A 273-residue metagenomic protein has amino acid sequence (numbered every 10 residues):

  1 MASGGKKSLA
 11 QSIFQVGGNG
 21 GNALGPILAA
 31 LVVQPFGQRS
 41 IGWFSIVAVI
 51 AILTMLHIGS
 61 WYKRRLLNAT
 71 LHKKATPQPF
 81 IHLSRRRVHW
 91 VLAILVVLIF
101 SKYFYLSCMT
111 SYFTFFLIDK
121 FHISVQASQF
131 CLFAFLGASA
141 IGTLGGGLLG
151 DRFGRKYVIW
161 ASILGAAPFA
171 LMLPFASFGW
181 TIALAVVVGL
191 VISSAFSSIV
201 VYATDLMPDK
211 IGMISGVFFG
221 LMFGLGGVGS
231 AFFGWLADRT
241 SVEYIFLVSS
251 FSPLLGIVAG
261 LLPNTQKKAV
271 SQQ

Functional and structural regions predicted by a protein language model:
M1-G17: Cytoplasmic helix-loop-helix junction between adjacent transmembrane helices in 12-TM secondary transporters
M1-S3, S194-M207: Intracellular juxtamembrane helix-capping segments at the cytosolic ends of symmetry-related transmembrane helices
F14-R64: Helix-loop-helix hairpin linking two adjacent transmembrane segments in secondary transporters
F44, H57-H82, V270-Q273: Flexible cytoplasmic inter-helical loops of multi-pass small-molecule transporters
W90-A134, A140: Extracytoplasmic gate region of multi-pass secondary transporters
T143-G154, A237-D238: Helix-to-loop junctions at the C-terminal end of transmembrane segments in multipass secondary transporters
Y157-L171: Structural signature of the two symmetry-related core transmembrane helices
D209-R239: A late C-terminal transmembrane helix in Major Facilitator Superfamily
